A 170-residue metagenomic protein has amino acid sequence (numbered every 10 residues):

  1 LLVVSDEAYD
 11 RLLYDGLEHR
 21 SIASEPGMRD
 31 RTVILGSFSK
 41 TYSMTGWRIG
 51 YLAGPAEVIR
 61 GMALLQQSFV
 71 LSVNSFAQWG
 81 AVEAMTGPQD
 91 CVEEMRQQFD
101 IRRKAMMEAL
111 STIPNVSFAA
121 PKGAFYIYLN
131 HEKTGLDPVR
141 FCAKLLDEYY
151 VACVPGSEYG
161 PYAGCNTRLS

Functional and structural regions predicted by a protein language model:
L1-S170: PLP-dependent class I/II
